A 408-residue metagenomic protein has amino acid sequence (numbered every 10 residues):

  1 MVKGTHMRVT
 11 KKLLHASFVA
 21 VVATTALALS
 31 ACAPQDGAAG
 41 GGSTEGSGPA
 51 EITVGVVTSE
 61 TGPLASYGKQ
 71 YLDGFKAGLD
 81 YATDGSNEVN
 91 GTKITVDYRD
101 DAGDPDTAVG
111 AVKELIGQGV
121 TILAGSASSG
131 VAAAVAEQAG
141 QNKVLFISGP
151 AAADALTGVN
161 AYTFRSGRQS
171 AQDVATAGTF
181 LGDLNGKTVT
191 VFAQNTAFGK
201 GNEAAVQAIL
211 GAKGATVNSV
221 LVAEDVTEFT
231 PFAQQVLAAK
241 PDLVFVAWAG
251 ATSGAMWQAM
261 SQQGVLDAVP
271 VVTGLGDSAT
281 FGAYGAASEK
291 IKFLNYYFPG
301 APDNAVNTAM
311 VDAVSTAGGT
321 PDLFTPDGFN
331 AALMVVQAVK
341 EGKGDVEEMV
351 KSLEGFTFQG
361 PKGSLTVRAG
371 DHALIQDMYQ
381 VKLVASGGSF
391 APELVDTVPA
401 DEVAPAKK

Functional and structural regions predicted by a protein language model:
M1-T53, D84, E402-K408: Short, low-complexity disordered leader/linker segments with a strong preference for bacterial N-terminal type II
A39-S43, Y67-Q70, Y81, G85-T157 (+3 more regions): Beta-alpha junction/loop-to-helix N-cap segments that form part of ligand/metal-binding clefts
G42-G78, D97-D106, A127-G130, F192-K200 (+2 more regions): Extracytoplasmic "Venus flytrap"
Y67-G85, T107, F146, D173-T176 (+2 more regions): Short, solvent-exposed amphipathic alpha-helices that sit in or adjacent to ligand/effector-binding or catalytic
G110, D154-A155, A161-Q263, G300-A309: Extracellular/periplasmic Venus flytrap/periplasmic-binding protein
L115-A127, I147-G149, T190-A193, K240-G250 (+3 more regions): Periplasmic-binding protein-like
M260-F329, D396-K407: Extracellular/periplasmic periplasmic-binding protein-like sensory domains
T316-D322, V336-A391: Segments of small-molecule ligand-sensing domains
